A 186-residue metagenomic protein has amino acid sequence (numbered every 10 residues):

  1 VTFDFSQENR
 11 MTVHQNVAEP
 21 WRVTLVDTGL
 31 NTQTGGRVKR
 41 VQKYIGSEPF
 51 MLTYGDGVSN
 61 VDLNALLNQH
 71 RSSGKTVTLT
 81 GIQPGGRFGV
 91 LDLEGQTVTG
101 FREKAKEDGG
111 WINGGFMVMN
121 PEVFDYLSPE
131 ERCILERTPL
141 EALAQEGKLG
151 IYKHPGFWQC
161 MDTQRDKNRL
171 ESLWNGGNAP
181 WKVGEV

Functional and structural regions predicted by a protein language model:
V1-Y54, A65, T163: Conserved N-terminal catalytic core of the sugar/cofactor nucleotidyltransferase
P20-R22, G74, E146-K148: A generic structural signal for alpha->beta connector loops
V26, E94, R102: Residue-level detector of conserved, well-ordered beta-strand and adjacent loop positions that form binding/recognition
S47, G74-K75: Short, high-confidence coil segments that cap the C-terminus of an alpha-helix and link into the following beta-strand
P49-M51, V58-R71, Q83-G86, T97-V186: Catalytic-core segments of class I nucleotidyltransferases/pyrophosphorylases that form NMP-activated intermediates
V77-G95: Short beta-strand-to-loop element that shapes/binds the nucleotide-sugar donor at the catalytic cleft/hinge
